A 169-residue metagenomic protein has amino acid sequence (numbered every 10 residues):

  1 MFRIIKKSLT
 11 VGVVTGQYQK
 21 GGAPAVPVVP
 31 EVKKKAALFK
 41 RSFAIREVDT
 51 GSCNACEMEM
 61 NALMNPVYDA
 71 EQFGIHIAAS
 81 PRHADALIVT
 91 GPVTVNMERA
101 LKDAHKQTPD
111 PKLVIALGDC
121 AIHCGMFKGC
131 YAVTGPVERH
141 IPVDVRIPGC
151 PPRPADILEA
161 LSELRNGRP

Functional and structural regions predicted by a protein language model:
M1-A55, M60-Q72, A78-P81, D110-K112 (+3 more regions): Iron-sulfur (Fe-S) cluster-binding modules
G51, P92-T94, C120-I122, P152: Short glycine-rich anion-binding loops that position phosphate/pyrophosphate groups of nucleotides and phosphorylated
I77, V89, T94-E98: Metallocofactor- and cofactor-centric catalytic cores in central/energy metabolism, strongly enriched
T94-L101, C124-K128: Glycine/threonine-rich flexible loop motifs
A100-A116: A short, gly/pro- and small-residue-rich
L101-K106, G129-A132, S162: "Short basic amphipathic alpha-helical interaction patches in structured regions
I122-E138: Glycine-rich, charge-decorated loop segments at or immediately adjacent to ligand/cofactor-binding or catalytic sites
